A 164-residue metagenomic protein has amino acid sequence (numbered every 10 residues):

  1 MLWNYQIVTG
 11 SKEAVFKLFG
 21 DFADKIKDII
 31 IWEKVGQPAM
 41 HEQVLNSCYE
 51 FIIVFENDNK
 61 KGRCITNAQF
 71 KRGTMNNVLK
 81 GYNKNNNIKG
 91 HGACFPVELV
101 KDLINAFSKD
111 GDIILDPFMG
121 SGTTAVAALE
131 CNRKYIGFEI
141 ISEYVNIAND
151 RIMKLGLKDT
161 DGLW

Functional and structural regions predicted by a protein language model:
M1-I147: Core catalytic lobe of class I
N149-W164: S-adenosyl-L-methionine
